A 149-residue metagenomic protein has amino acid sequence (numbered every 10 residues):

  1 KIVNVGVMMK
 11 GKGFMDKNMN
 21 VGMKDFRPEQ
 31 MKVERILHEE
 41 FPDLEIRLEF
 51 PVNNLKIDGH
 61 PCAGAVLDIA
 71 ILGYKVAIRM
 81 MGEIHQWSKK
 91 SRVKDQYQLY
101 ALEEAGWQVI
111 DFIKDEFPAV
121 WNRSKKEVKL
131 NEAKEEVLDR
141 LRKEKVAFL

Functional and structural regions predicted by a protein language model:
I2-L149: Nucleic-acid endo/exonuclease domains
